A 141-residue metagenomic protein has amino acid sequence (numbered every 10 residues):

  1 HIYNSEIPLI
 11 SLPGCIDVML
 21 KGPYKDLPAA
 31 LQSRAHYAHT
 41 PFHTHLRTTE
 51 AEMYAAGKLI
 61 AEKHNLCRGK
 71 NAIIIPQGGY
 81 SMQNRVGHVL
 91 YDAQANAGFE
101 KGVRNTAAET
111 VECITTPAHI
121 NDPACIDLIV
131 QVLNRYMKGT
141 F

Functional and structural regions predicted by a protein language model:
H1-N4, L9-L12, S33-R34, H45-F141: Metallocofactor- and cofactor-centric catalytic cores in central/energy metabolism, strongly enriched
D17-L20: Short gly/pro/ser/thr-enriched loop/turn and capping motifs at secondary-structure boundaries
L27-P41: Flexible internal linker/loop segments at domain or repeat junctions
